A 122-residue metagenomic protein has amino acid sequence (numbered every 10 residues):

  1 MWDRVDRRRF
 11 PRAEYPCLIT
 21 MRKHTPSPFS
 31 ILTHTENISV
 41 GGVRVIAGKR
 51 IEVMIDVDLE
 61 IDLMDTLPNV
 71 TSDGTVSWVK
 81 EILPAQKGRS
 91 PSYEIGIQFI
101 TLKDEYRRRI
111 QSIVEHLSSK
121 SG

Functional and structural regions predicted by a protein language model:
M1-I38, Q111-G122: N-terminal helix initiation/capping motif
P11, R50-V53, T66-P68, K87-S92: A generic structural micro-feature
R12-E14, P28-S30, L63-D73: Short coil-to-beta-strand transition motifs
I19-K23, I55-V70: Short conserved beta-strand and strand-loop elements enriched in small hydrophobics with frequent Asp/Gly
K23-D58, G96: Short strand-loop-strand
H24, V40, V79-A85: Short, conserved beta-turn/loop elements at beta-strand boundaries and strand-helix junctions
T35, G74-V76: Conserved hydrophobic positions within beta-strands
R44-A47, E81-I97: Short, solvent-exposed secondary-structure boundary/capping segments
